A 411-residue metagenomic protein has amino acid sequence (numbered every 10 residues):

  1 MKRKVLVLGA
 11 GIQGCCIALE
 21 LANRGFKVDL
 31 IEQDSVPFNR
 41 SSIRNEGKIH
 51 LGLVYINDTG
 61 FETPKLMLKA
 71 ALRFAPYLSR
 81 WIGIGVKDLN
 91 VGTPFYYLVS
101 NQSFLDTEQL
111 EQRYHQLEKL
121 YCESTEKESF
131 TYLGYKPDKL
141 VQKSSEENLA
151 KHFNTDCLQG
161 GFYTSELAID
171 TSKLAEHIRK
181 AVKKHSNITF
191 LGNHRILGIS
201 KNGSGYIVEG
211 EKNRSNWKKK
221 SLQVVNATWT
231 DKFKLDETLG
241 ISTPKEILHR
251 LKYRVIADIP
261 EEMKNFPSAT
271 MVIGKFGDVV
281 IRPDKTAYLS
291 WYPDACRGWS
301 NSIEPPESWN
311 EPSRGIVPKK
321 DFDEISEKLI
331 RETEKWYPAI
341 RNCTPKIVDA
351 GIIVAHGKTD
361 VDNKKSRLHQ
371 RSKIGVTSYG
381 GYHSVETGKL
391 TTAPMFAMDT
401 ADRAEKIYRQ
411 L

Functional and structural regions predicted by a protein language model:
R3-L30: N-terminal Rossmann-like FAD-binding beta1-loop-alpha1 element of flavoenzymes
N23-I43: Glycine-rich FAD pyrophosphate-binding loop
F38, N213-V272, R282-K285, E304: Central helical "cap/lid" subdomain
G47-E146: Dinucleotide-binding Rossmann-like beta1-alpha1 core, especially the glycine-rich loop that anchors the ADP
N101-K180, H185, K201, K365-L368: Flavin (FAD/FMN) cofactor-binding and adjacent substrate-gating region of FAD-dependent oxidoreductase domains
L117-Y121, K285, C296-V354: Flavin-binding catalytic cores
Q159-S165, R331-L411: C-terminal catalytic lobe of FAD-dependent flavoproteins
G160-Q223, A227-D236, A393-A401: Helical element adjacent to the flavin cofactor pocket in flavoenzyme catalytic cores
